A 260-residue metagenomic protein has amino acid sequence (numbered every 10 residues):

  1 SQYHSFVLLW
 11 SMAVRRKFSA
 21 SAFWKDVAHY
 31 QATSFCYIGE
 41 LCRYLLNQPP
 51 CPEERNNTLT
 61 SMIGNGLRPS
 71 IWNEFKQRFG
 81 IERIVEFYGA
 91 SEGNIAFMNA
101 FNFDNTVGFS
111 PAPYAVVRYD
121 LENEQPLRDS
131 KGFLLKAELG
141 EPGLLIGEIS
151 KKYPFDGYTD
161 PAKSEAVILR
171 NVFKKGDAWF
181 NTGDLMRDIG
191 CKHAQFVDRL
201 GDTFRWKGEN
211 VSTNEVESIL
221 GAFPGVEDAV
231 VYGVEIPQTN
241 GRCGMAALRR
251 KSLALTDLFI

Functional and structural regions predicted by a protein language model:
Q2-R16, L248-I260: Short, compositionally biased segments
Y3, V7-W10, W24, A28-I38 (+5 more regions): Gly/Ser/Thr-rich phosphate-binding loop
W10-H29, V211-V216: ATP-dependent adenylate-forming carboxylate-activation enzymes
F18-S19, E40-L41, L67: Short beta->alpha linker loops
A20, C42, N56-L59, P161 (+2 more regions): Amphipathic alpha-helical segments in well-structured domains
F35, G89, Y153-I260: AMP-binding/adenylate-forming catalytic core of the ANL superfamily
R43, N73, S218: Active-site phosphate/pyrophosphate- and oxyanion-stabilizing loops and adjacent acidic/basic residues in soluble
Y119-F173, E209-V211: Conserved ATP/PPi-binding loop(s) of AMP-dependent carboxylate-activating enzymes
